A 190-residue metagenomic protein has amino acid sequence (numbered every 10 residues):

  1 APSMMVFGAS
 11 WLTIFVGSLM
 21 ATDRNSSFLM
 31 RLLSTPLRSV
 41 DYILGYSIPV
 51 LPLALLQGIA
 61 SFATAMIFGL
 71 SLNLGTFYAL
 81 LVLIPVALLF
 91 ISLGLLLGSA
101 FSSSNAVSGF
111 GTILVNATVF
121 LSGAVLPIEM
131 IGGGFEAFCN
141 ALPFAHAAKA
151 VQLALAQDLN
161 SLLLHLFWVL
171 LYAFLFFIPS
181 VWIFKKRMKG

Functional and structural regions predicted by a protein language model:
A1-L19: Long, hydrophobic alpha-helical segments
T13-L37: Transmembrane helix boundary and interhelical loop/hinge segments in multi-pass membrane proteins
T13-V16, N25, A60, S92-L93 (+4 more regions): Hydrophobic/aromatic residues in alpha-helical transmembrane segments
V16-L19, R31, D41, S103-G109 (+3 more regions): Residue-level recognition of specific faces of alpha-helices
T22, R31, T35, A65-M66 (+8 more regions): Transmembrane helix-loop junction
S39-N116, D158-L170, F174-I178: Alpha-helical transmembrane segments and their short interhelical loops
S122-F176, K189-G190: Membrane-interfacial helix-loop-helix junctions in multi-pass membrane proteins
W182-G190: Short cytosolic juxtamembrane segments of multi-pass membrane proteins
